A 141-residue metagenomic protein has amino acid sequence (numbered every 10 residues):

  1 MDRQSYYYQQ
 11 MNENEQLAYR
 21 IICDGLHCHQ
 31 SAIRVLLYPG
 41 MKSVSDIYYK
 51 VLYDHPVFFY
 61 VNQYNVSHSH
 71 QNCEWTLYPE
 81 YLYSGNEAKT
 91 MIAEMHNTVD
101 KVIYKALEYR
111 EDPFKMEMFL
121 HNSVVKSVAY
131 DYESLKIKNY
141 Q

Functional and structural regions predicted by a protein language model:
M1-F114: N-terminal accessory/pre-domain segments preceding catalytic cores
E117: Short, well-ordered surface patches within globular domains
L120: Acidic/charged, solvent-exposed loop-and-adjacent secondary-structure segments enriched in E/D, K/R, S/T, and G/P
S123-Q141: Active-site neighborhood of thiol-dependent amide/isopeptide-bond enzymes
